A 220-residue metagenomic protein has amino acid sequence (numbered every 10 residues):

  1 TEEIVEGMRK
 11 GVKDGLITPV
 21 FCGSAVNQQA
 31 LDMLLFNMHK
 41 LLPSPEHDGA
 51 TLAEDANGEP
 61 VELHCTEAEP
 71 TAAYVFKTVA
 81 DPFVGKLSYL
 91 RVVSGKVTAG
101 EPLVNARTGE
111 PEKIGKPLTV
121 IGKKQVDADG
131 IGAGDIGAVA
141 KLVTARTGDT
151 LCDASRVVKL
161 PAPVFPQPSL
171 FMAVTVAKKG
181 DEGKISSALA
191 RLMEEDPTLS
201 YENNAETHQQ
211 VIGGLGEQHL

Functional and structural regions predicted by a protein language model:
T1-L220: Structural and coupling elements of P-loop NTPases
